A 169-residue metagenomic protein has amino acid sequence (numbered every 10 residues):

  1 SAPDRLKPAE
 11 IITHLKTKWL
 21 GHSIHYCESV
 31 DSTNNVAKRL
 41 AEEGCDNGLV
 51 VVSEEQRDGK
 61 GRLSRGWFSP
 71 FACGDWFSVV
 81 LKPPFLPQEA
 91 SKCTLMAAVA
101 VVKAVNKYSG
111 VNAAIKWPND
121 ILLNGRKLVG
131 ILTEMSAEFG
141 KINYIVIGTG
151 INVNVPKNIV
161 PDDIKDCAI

Functional and structural regions predicted by a protein language model:
S1-K107: N-terminal lobe of the biotin/lipoate ligase/transferase fold
N47, E54-E55, F68-C73, S78-I169: Catalytic beta-strand/loop module used to bind and position nucleotide/cofactor moieties in cofactor-attachment
